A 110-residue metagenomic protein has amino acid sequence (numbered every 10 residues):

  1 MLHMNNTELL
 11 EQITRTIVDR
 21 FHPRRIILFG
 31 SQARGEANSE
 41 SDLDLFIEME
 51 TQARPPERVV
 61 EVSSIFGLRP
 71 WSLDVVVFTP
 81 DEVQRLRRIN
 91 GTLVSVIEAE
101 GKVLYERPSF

Functional and structural regions predicted by a protein language model:
M1-R25, R34-S39, E50-F110: Catalytic core of pol beta-like nucleotidyltransferases
F29-S31: Glycine-rich beta-strand-to-loop/alpha-helix junction loops that act as flexible
S41-L43: Short, conserved active-site loops that position catalytic residues or coordinate cofactors/metal ions across diverse
F46-E48: Short hydrophobic/aromatic beta-strand micro-patches that form the beta-sheet surface supporting nucleotide- or nucleic
